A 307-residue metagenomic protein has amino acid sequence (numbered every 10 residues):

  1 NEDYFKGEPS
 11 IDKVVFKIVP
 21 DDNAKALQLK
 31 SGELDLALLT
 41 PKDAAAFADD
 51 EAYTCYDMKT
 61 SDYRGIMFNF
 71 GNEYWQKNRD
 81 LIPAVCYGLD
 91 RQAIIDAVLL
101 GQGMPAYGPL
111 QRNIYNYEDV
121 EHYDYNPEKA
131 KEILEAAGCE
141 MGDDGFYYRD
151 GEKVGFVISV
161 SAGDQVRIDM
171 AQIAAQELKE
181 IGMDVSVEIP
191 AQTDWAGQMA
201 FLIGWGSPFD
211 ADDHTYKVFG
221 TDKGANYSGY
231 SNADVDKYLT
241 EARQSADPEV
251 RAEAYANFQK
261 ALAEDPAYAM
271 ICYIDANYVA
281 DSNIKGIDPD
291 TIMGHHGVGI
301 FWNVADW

Functional and structural regions predicted by a protein language model:
N1, S10, D22-K25, T40-D43 (+8 more regions): Stable alpha-helical elements in mature extracytoplasmic
E2, V15-N72, I189, A200 (+1 more regions): Extracellular/periplasmic solute-recognition and catalytic clefts
D3, D21, K30-L34, D49 (+8 more regions): Sec-exported extracytoplasmic/periplasmic mature domains
K6-D12, F47-K59, M67-R79, Y115-E132 (+4 more regions): Short, solvent-exposed loop/beta-turn-alpha elements that line the ligand-binding surface or hinge of extracytoplasmic
D12-K17, K153-A162, V185-E188: Short, well-ordered beta-strand elements
K77-I173, N257: Append "and occasionally in soluble cytosolic enzymes with long acidic Gly/Pro-rich linkers
Q176-A225, A254: Periplasmic binding protein-like
